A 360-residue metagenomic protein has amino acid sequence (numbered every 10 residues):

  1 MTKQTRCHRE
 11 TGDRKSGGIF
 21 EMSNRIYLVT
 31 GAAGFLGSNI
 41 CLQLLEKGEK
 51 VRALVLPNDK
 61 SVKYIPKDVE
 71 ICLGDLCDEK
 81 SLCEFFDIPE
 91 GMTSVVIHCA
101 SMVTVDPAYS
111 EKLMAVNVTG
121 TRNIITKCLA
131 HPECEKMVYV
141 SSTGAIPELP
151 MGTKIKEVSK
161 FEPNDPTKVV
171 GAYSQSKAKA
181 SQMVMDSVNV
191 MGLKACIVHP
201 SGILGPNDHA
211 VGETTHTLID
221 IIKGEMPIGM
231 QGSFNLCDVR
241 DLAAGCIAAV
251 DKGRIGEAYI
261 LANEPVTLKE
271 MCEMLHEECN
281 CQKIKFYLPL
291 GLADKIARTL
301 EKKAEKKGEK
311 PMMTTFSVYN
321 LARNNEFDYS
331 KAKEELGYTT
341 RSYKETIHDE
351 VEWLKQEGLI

Functional and structural regions predicted by a protein language model:
I26-K47: N-terminal Rossmann NAD(P)H-binding glycine-rich loop of SDR-like oxidoreductase domains
D59-K60, V69-T119, N123: NAD(P)H-binding glycine-rich loop region in Rossmannoid oxidoreductase-like domains and their noncatalytic homologs
E111, T119-G171: Conserved Rossmann-fold NAD(P)-dependent oxidoreductase catalytic core, especially the SDR/UDP-sugar
P163-K168, H216-C237, D241: A conserved pocket-lining segment of Rossmann-fold NAD(P)-dependent short-chain dehydrogenase/reductase
K168-C196: Active-site Tyr-X1-5-Lys
K179, E213, M230-V250, G256-E257: Substrate-positioning beta->alpha
M191-L193, G205-H216, A249-Y259, C281-K283: Glycine/proline-rich active-site loop of Rossmann-fold NAD(P)-dependent oxidoreductases
G245-M312, Y329, E334, K344-I360: Mid/C-terminal beta-alpha module of Rossmann-like enzyme folds, strongest in SDR-family dehydrogenases/epimerases
